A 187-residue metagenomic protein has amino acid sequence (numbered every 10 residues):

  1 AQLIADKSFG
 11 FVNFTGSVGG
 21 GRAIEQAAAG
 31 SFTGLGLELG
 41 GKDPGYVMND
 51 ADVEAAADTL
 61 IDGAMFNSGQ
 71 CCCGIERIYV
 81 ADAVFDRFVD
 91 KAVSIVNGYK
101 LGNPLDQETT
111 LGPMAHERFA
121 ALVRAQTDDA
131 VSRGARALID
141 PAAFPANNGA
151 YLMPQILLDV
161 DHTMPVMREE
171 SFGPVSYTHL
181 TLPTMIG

Functional and structural regions predicted by a protein language model:
A1, M48-A51, L180: ATP-dependent adenylate-forming carboxylate-activation enzymes
A1-G10: A structured beta-alpha segment of the ubiquitous adenosine-cofactor-binding alpha/beta core
F9-V12, P174: Short active-site oxyanion
F11, S17-D161: ALDH superfamily catalytic-core signature
C71, M167-E170: Short acidic/histidine- and often glycine-rich active-site loop of Leloir-type glycosyltransferases that engages
G149-M153, E169-V175: Conserved glycine-rich beta-strand-loop-beta hairpin in the small C-terminal domain of fold type I
H179, T184-G187: Single conserved hydrophobic/aromatic residue that forms the stacking wall/gate of nucleotide- or nucleobase-binding
